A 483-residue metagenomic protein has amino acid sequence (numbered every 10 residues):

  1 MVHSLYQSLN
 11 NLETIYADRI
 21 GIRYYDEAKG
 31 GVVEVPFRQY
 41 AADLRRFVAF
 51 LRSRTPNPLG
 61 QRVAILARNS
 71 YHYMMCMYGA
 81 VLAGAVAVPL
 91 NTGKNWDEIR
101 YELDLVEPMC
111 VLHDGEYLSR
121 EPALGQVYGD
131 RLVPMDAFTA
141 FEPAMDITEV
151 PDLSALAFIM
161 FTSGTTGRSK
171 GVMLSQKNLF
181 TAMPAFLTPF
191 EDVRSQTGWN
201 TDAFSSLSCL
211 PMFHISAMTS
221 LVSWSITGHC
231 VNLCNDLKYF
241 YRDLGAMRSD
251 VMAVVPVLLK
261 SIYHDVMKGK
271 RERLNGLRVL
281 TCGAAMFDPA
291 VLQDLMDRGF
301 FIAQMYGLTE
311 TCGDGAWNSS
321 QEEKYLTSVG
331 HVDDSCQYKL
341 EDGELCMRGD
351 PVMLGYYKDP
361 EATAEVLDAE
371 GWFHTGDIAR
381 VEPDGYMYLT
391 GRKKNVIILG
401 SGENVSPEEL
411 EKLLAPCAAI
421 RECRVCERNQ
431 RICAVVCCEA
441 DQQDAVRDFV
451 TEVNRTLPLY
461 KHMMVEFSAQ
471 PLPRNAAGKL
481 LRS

Functional and structural regions predicted by a protein language model:
A17-I20, A144-F161, G167-R168, R194-S205: Conserved pre-ATP/AMP-binding loop-to-beta segment of ANL
V33, V48-K94, S208: Conserved AMP-binding/adenylate-forming
E34-R38, A157-P184: Conserved AMP-binding A3 loop
Y78, L82-D146, Q430-Q442: Structural core segment of the AMP-binding/adenylate-forming
V111, G349, G355, I378-Y460: AMP-binding/adenylate-forming catalytic core of the ANL superfamily
F180-S205, M212-A253, V257-K270, G276: Conserved AMP-binding/adenylation subdomain of ANL enzymes
D250-V254, I262-K324, Q337: Gly/Ser/Thr-rich phosphate-binding loop
H331-D334, D342-V366, Y386, E403-V405: Conserved ATP/PPi-binding loop(s) of AMP-dependent carboxylate-activating enzymes
